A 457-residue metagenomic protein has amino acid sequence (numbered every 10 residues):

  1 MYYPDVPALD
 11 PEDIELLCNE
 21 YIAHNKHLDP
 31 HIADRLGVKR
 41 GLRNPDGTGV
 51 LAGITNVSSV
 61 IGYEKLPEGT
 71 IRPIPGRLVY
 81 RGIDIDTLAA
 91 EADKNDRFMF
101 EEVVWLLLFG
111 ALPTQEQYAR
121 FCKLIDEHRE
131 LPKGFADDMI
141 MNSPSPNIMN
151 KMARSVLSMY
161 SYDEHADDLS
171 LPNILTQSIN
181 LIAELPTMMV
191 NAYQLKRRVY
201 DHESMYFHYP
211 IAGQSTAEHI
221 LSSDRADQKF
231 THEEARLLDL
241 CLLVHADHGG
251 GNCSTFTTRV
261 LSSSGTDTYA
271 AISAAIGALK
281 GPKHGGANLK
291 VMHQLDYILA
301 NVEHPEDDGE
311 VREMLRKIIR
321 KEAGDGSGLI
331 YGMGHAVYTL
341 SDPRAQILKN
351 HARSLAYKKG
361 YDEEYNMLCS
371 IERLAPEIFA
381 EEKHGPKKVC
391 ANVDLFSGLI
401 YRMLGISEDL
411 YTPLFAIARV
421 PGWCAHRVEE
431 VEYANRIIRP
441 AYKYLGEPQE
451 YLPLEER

Functional and structural regions predicted by a protein language model:
M1-R457: Non-transmembrane, aqueous-exposed alpha-helical and coiled segments at domain scale
